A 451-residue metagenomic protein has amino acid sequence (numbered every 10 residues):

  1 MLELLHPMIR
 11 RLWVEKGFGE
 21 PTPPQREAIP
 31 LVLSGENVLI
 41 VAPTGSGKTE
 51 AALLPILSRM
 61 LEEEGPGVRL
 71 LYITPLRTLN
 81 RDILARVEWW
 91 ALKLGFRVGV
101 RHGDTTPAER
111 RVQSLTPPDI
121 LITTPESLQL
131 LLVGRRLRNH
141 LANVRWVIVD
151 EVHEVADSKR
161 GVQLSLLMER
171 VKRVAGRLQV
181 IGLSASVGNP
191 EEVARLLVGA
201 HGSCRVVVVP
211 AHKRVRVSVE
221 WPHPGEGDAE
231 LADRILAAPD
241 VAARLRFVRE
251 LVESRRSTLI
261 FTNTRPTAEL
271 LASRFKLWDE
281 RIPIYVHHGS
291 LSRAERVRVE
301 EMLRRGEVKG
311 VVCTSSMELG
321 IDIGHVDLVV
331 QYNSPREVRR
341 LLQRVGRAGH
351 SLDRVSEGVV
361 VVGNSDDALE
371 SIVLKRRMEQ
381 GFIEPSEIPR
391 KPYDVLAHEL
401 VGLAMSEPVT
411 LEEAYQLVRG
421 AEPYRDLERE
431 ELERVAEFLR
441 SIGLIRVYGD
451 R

Functional and structural regions predicted by a protein language model:
M1-E3: Compact, charge-rich alpha-helical regulatory domains located at protein termini
H6-V14, E20-P23, L33-L39, S46 (+2 more regions): Helicase motor core with emphasis on the C-terminal RecA-like subdomain
A28-I29: Hydrophobic anchor residue at the start of the ABC signature
T49: Walker A/P-loop
